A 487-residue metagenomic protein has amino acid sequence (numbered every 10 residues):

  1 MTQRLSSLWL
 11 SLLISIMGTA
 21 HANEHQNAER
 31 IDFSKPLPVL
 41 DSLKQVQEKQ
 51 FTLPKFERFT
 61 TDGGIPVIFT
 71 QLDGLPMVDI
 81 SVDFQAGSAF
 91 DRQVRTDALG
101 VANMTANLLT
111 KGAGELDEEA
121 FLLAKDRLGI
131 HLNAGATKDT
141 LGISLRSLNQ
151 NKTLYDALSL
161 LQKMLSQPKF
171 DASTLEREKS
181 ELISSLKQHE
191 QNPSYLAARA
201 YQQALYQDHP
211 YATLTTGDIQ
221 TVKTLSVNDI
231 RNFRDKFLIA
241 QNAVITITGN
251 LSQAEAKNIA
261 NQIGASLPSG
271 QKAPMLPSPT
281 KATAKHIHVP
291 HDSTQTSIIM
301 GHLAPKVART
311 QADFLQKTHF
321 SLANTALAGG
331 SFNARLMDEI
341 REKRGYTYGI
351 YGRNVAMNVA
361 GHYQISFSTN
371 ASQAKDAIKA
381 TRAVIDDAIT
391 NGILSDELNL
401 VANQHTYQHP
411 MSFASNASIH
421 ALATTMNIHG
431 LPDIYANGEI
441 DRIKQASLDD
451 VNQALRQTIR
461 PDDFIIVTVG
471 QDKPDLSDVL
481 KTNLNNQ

Functional and structural regions predicted by a protein language model:
M1-H21: Gram-negative bacterial Sec-dependent N-terminal signal peptides
N23-L123, S144, R231-E339, I465-Q487: His/Glu-rich zincin catalytic helix
F33-K35, V39-E57, Q203-A243, A273-P277 (+3 more regions): Histidine-acidic residue clusters that define the catalytic metal-binding segment of zinc metallopeptidase domains
T70, L75-N107, E118-L165, I183 (+6 more regions): M16 family metallopeptidases and their MPP-like homologs
G112-E115, L165-S173: Short, polar/flexible loop-turn hinges at active-site or ligand-entry regions and domain interfaces
G135-D139, L175, T280: Short, glycine-/polar-rich solvent-exposed loops and beta-turns at beta-strand/coil boundaries
L161-F170, I263-Q271, A383-I393, T482-Q487: A common structural junction motif
K179-S180, M275-K285, D396-T406: Short proline/glycine- and acidic-rich turn/helix-capping motifs at secondary-structure junctions
